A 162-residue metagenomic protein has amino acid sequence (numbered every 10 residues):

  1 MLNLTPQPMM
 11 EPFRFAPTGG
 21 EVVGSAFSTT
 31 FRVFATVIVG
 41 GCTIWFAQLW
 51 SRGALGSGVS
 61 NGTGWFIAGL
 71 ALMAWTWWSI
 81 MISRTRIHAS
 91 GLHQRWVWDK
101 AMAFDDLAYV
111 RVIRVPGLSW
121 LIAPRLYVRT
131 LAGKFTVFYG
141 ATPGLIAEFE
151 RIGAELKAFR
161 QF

Functional and structural regions predicted by a protein language model:
M1-S57, T130, K134: N-terminal membrane-targeting/pre-transmembrane regions
P6-P12, S79-R86, A108: Short small/polar-residue motifs
F34-V37, I67-A71: Lipid-exposed faces of alpha-helical membrane segments in multi-pass integral membrane proteins
A54-V59, P116-L118: Interfacial non-cytosolic loop connecting adjacent transmembrane helices
G56-A68: Hydrophobic alpha-helical transmembrane segments
A71-F104: Conserved beta-hairpin
Q94-E150, F162: Non-transmembrane, membrane-adjacent beta-strand/coil modules in membrane-associated proteins and peripheral
E155-R160: Pleckstrin homology
